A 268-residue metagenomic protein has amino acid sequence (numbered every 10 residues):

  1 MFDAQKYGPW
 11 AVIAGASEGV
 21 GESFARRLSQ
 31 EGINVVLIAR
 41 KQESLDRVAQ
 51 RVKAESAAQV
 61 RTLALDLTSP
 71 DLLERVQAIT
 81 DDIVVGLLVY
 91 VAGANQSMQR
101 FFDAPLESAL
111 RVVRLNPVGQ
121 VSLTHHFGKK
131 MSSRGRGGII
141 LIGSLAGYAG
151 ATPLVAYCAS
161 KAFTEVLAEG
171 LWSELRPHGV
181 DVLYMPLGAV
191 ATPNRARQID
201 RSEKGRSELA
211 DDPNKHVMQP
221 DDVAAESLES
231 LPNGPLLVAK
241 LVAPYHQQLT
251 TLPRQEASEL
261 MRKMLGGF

Functional and structural regions predicted by a protein language model:
W10, G15-G19: Conserved glycine-rich cofactor-binding loop
E31-V48: Conserved glycine-rich Rossmann-like NAD(P)H-binding loop of the short-chain dehydrogenase/reductase
S69, E74, L87, G93-L110 (+1 more regions): Conserved mid-core segment of classical short-chain dehydrogenase/reductases
T124, S160: Active-site helix of classical SDR
K130, A149, G170-D181: Active-site-adjacent segment of SDR/Rossmann-fold oxidoreductases
S144: Residue(s) in the substrate-gating loop at a strand-loop-helix junction that position the organic substrate next
Y184, E203-T251: C-terminal helical subdomain
